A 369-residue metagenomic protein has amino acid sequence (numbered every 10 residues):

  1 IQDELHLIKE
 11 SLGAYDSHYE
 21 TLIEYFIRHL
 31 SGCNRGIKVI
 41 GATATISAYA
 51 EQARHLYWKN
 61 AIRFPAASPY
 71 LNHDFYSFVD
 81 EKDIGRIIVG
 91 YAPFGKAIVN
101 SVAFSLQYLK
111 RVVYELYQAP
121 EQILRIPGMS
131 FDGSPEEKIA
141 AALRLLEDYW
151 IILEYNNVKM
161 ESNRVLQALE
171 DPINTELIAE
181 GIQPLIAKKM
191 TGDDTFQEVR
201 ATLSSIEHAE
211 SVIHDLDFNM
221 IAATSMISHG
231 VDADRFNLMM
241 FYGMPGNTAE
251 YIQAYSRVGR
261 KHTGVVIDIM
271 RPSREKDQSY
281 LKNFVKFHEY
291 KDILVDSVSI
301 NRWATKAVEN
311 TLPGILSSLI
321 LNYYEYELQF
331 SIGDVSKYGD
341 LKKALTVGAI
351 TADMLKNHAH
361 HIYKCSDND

Functional and structural regions predicted by a protein language model:
D3-L5: Walker B catalytic acidic pair
L7-E10, A14, A48, E161 (+3 more regions): Residues immediately C-terminal
K9-S77: Post-DEXD/H (motif II) to motif III coupling segment of the RecA-like Helicase ATP-binding lobe
I46-A168, A187: Conserved interdomain linker/interface between the two RecA-like ATPase lobes of SF2 helicase motors
D194-A223: Conserved helicase ATPase core of P-loop NTP-dependent helicases/translocases
D217, Q253, R257-I293: Conserved segment of the helicase C-terminal RecA-like domain
I227-G243, G264-D268: A short beta-strand element within the Helicase C-terminal
I300-D369: Long, largely alpha-helical accessory region at the distal end of helicase-like NTP-driven motors
